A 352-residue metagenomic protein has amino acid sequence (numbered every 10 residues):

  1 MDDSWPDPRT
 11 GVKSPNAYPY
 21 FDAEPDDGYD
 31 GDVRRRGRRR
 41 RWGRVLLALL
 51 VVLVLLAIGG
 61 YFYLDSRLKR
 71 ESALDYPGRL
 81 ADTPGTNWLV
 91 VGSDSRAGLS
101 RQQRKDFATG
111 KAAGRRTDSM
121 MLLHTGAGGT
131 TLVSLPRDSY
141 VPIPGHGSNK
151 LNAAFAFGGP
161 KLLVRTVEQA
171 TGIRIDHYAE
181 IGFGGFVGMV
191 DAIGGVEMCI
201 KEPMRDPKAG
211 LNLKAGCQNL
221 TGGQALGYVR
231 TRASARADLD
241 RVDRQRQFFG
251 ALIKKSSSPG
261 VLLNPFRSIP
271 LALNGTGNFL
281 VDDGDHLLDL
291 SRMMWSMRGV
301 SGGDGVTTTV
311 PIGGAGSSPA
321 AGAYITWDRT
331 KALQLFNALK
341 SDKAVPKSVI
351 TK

Functional and structural regions predicted by a protein language model:
D2-K352: Non-catalytic, solvent-exposed segments at the cell envelope interface
